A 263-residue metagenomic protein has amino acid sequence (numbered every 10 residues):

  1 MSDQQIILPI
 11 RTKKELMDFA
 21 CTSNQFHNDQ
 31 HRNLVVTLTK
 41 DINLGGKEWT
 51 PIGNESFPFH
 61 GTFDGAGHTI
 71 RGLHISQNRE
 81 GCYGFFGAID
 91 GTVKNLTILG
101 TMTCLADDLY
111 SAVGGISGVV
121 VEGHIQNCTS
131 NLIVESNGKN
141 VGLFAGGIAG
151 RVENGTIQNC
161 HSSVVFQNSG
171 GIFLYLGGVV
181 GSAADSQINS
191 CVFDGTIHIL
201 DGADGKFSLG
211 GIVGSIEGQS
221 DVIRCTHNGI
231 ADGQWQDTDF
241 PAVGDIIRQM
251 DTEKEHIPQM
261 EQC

Functional and structural regions predicted by a protein language model:
M1-C263: Surface-exposed repetitive/solenoidal architectures
